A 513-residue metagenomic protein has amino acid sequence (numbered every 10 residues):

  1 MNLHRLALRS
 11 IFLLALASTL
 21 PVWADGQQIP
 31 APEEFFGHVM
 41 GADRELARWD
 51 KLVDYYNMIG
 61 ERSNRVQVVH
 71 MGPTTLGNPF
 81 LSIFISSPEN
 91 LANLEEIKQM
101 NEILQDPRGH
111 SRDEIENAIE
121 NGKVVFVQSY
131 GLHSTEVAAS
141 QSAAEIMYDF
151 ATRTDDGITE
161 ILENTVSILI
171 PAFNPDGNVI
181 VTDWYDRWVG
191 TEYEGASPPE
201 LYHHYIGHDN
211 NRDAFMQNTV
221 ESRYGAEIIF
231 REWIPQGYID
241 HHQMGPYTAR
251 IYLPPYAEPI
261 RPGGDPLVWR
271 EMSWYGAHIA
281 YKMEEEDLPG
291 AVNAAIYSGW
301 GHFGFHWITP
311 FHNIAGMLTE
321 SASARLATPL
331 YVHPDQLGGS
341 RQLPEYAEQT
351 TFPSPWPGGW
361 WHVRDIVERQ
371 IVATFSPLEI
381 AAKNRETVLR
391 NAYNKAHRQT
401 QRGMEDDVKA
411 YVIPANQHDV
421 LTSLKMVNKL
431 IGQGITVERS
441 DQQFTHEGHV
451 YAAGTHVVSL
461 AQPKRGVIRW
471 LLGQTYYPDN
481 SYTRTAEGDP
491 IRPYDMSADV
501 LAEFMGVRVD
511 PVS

Functional and structural regions predicted by a protein language model:
M1-I11: Bacterial N-terminal signal peptides that target proteins for export
R9-P21: Bacterial N-terminal signal peptides
D25-V166, I206-G207, R212-D213, N218-V220 (+6 more regions): Intrinsic-disorder/low-complexity accessory segments
P175-V181: Secretory-pathway/luminal and periplasmic proteins that interact with or process carbohydrate-rich
V181-Y193: Aromatic- and acidic-residue-enriched segments that line the glycan-binding/catalytic groove of carbohydrate-active
Q243: Detector for the c-type heme attachment site
